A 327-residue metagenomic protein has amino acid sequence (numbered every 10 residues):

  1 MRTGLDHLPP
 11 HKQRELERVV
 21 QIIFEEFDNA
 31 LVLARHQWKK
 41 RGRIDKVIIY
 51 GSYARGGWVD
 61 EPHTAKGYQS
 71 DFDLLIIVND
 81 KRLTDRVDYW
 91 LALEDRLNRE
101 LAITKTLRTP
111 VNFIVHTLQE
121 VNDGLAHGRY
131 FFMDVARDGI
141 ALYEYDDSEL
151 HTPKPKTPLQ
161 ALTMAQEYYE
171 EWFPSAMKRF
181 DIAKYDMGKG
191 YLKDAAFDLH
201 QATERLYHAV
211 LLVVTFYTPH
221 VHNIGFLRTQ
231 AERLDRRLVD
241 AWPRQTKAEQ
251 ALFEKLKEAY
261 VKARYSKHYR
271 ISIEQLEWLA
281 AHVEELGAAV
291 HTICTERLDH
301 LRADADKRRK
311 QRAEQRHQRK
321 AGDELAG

Functional and structural regions predicted by a protein language model:
R2-R35, R41, D60-L125: Metal-dependent nucleotidyltransferase catalytic core
H7, T84-A92, K105-L107, V111-T117 (+1 more regions): Terminal alpha-helical segments
R41-R43, K257: A short, polar/charged loop/turn motif at coil->beta-strand junctions and beta-hairpin connectors
I44-W58: Short gly/ser-rich loop at a beta-strand->alpha-helix junction or flexible surface loop bordering the NTP-binding
G51-Y53, V78, Q201, L206: Generic secondary-structure microfeatures
Y53, K81, Y269: Flexible, active-site-proximal loop/turn residues at the rims of small-molecule/cofactor binding pockets and catalytic
